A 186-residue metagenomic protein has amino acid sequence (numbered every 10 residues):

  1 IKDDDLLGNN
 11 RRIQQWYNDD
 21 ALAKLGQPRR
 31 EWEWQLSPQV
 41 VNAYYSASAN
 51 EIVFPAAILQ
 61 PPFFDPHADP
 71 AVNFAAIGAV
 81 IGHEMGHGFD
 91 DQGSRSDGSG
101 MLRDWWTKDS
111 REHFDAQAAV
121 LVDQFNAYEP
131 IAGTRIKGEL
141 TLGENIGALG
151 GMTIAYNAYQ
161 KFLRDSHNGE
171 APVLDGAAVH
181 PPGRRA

Functional and structural regions predicted by a protein language model:
I1-A186: Intrinsically disordered, low-complexity linker/terminal regions across diverse proteins
